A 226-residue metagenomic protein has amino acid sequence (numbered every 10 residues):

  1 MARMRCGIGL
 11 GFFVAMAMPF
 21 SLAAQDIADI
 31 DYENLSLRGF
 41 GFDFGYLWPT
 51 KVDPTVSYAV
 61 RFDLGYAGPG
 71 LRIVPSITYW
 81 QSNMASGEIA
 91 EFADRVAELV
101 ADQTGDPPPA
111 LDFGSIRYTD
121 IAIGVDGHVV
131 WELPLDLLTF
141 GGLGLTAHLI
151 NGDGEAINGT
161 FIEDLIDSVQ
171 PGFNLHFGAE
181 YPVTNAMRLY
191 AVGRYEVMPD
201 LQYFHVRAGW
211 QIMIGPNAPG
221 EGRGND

Functional and structural regions predicted by a protein language model:
A24-I73, R207, Q211-D226: Short glycine/proline- and aromatic-enriched beta-strand/turn motifs that initiate or cap beta-hairpins
N34-S36, A67-L71, L133-T139, V183-N185 (+2 more regions): Short coil turns and loop connectors of transmembrane beta-barrels in diderm outer membranes and organellar homologs
S36-R38, V52-Y58, P69, R117-I123 (+3 more regions): Residues that define the transmembrane beta-barrel architecture of outer-membrane proteins
F40-F44, I73-I77, V125, G141-L143 (+3 more regions): Membrane-embedded beta-strand positions of outer-membrane beta-barrel proteins
G45-W48, P109-S115, G159-L165, G193-M198: Extracellular loop and loop/strand-boundary signature of outer-membrane beta-barrel proteins
V52-S57, A85-F92, N151-F161, Q202-A208 (+1 more regions): Outer-membrane beta-barrel translocator domains and adjoining extracellular loop/strand segments of Gram-negative
R61-I157, I212: Gram-negative (and chloroplast) outer-membrane scaffold detector with strong preference for beta-barrel transmembrane
S82, L175-D226: Predominantly the C-terminal beta-signal and adjacent terminal strand-loop region of outer-membrane beta-barrel
